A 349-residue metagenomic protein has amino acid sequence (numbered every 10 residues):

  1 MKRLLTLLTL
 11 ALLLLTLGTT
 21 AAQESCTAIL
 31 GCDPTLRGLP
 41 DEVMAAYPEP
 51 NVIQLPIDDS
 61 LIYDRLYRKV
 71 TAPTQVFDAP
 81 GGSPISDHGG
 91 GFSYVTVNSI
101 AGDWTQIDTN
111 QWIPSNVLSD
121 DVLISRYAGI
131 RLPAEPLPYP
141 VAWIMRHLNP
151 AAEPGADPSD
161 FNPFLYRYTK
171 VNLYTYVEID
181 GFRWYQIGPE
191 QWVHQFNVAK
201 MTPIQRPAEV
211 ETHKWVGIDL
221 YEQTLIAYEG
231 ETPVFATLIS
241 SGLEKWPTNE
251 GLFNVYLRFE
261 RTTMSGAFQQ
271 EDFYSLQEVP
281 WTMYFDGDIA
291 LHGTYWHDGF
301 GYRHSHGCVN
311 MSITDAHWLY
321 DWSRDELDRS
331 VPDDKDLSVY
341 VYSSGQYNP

Functional and structural regions predicted by a protein language model:
M1-L8: Bacterial N-terminal signal peptides that target proteins for export
L8-T16: Bacterial N-terminal signal peptides
Q23, E209-E211, F235, L243 (+2 more regions): Exported/periplasmic cell-wall-interacting domains
Q23-D64, D108-A142, Q186-W215: Boundary regions of SH3-family modules and the immediately adjacent low-complexity/disordered segments in eukaryotic
E24-C32, G82-S119, P163-A199: SH3/SH3-like beta-barrel superfamily modules
D78, G129-Y174: Short, solvent-exposed interaction modules
D87-G90, P163, Q223, T314-D321: Solvent-exposed, polar/charged alpha-helical surfaces in well-ordered, non-transmembrane soluble domains, broadly
D157-N249: Cell wall/extracellular polymer interaction/catalysis modules
